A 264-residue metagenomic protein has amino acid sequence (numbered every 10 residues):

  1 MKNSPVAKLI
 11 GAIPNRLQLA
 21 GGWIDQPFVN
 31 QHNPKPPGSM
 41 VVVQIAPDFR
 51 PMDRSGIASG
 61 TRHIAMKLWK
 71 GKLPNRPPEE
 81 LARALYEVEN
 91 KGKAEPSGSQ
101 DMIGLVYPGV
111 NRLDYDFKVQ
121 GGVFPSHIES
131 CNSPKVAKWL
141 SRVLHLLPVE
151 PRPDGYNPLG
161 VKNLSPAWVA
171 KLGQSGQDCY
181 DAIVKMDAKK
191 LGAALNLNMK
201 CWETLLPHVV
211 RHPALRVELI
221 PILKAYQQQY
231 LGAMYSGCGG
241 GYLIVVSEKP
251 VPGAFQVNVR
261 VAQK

Functional and structural regions predicted by a protein language model:
M1-S59, M66-P96, Q100-S236, I244-K264: C-terminal nucleotide
G239: Glycine-rich nucleotide-binding loop
